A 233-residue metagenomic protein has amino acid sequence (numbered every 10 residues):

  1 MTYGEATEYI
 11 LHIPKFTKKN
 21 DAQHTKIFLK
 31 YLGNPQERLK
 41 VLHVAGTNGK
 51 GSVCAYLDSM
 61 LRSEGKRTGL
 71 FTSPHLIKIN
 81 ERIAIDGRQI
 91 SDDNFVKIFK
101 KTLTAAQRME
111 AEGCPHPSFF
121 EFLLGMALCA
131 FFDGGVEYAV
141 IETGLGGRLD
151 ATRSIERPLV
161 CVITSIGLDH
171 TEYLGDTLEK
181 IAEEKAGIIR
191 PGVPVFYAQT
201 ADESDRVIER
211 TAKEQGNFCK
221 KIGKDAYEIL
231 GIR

Functional and structural regions predicted by a protein language model:
M1-G46, V53-E64, F71, Q107-C114: Short functional linear segments
M1-N20, D86-G87, I141-G146, C161-Y173: N-terminal-biased segments
G4, K26, V96, D205-E209: Short, surface-exposed alpha-helical segments at coil->helix boundaries
L11, R62, L103, E209 (+1 more regions): Class I S-adenosyl-L-methionine
L29, N34-E37, S63-E156, E172 (+1 more regions): ATP-dependent carboxylate-amine ligase catalytic core
V41-H43, T68-L70, C161, C219-K221: Conserved beta-strand scaffold positions in the cores of enzyme catalytic domains, especially in NTP/NDP-utilizing
L57, A127, I208: Aromatic/hydrophobic pocket-lining residues that form π-stacking "cages" and hydrophobic walls in ligand
M109-E112, G135-E142, P158-R233: Acidic, Mg2+-coordinating active-site environments of NTP-dependent enzymes
